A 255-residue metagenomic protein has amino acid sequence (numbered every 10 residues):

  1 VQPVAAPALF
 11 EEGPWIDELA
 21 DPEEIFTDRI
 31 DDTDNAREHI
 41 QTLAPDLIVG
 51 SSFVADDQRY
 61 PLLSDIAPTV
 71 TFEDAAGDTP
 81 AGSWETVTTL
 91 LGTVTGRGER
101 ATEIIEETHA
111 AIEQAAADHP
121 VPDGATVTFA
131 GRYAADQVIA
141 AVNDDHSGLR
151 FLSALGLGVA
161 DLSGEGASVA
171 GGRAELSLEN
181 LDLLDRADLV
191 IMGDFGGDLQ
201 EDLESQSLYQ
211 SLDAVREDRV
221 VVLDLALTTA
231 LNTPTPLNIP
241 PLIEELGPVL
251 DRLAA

Functional and structural regions predicted by a protein language model:
V1-Q41, I48, S52: A short, structured surface patch at a secondary-structure boundary
P3, T69-V70, V159: Hydrophobic beta-strand scaffold residues
F10, A141-R173, L227: Alpha-helical, coiled-coil/dimerization segments enriched in small aliphatic residues
E11-P14, D56-Q58, E73-L90, G124-R150 (+1 more regions): Extracytoplasmic ligand-binding site segments that recognize negatively charged/polar headgroups
I40-G50, P68, L181, R186-V190: Proline-aspartate-enriched helix->loop->beta-strand connector
D65-A135, N232-A255: Extracytoplasmic substrate-binding proteins
D118-H119, D123, R132-A135, I139 (+2 more regions): Ligand-binding pocket segment of bilobal, Venus flytrap-like solute-binding proteins
L184-A255: Structured C-terminal subdomain patch of bacterial secreted/periplasmic proteins
